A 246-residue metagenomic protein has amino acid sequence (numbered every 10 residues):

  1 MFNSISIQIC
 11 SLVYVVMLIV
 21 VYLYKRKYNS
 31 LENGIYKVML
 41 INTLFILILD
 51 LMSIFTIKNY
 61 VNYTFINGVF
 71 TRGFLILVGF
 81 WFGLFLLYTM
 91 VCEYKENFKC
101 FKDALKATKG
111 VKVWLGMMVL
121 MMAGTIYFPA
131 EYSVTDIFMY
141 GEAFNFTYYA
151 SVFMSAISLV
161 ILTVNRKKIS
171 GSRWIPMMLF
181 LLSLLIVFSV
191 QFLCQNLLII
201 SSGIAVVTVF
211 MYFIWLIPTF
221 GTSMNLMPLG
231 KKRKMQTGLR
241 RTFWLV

Functional and structural regions predicted by a protein language model:
F2-V13, W114-I161, L197: Extracellular-loop-to-transmembrane junctions of the mid-late helices
S6-M90, K109-Y127, M177-F192: Hydrophobic alpha-helical transmembrane segments of multi-pass membrane proteins
I19-N29, M90-F98, V160-K168, F213-P218: Structural signal for the C-terminal ends of transmembrane alpha-helices and the immediately following loop
Y28, F55-Y63, C92-N97, Y127-T135 (+4 more regions): Membrane-interface elements of multi-pass transporters and channels
N62-G73, V134-F146, I200-A205: Non-cytosolic membrane-interface motifs at loop->transmembrane helix junctions
C100-T108, D136-N145, I161-L182: Membrane-helix boundary/juxtamembrane motif in polytopic membrane proteins
V160-P228: Interfacial "cap-and-anchor" motif at the non-cytosolic start of specific transmembrane alpha-helices
K234-V246: PAS/LOV and related PAS-like sensory modules
